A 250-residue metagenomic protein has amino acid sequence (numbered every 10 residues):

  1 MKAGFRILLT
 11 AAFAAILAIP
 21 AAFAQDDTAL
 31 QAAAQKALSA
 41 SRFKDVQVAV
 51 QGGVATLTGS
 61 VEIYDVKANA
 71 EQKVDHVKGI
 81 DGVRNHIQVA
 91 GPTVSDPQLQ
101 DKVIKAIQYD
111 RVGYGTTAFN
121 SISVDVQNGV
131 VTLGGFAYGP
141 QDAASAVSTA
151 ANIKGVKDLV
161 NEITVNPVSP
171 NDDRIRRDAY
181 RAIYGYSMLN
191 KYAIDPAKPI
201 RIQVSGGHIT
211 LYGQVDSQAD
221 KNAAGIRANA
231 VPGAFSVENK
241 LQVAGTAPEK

Functional and structural regions predicted by a protein language model:
K2-K250: N-terminal targeting leaders
